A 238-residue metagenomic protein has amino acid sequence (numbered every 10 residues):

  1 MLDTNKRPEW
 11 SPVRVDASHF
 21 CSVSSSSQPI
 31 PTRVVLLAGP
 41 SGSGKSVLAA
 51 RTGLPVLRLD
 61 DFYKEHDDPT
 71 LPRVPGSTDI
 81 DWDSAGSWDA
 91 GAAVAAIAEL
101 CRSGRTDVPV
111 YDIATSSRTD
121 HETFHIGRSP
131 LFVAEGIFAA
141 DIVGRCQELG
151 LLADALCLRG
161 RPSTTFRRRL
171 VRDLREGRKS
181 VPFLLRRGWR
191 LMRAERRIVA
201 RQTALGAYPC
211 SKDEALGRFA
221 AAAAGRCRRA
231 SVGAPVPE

Functional and structural regions predicted by a protein language model:
L2-P29, G127-R128, R190-E238: NTP-dependent small-molecule kinase module
I30-V34: Pre-Walker A (Motif I) flank of P-loop NTPase domains
L37: Hydrophobic anchor at the beta1->P-loop junction of P-loop NTPases
S41: The conserved Walker
K45: Conserved lysine of the Walker
L48: Hydrophobic positions on the alpha1 helix immediately C-terminal to the Walker A/P-loop
V56, K64, P69-S116: Conserved nucleotide-sensing/catalytic segment adjacent to the nucleotide-binding pocket in NTP-handling enzymes
T119-R178: ATP-dependent NMP and nucleoside kinases share a basic, alpha-helical "lid"
